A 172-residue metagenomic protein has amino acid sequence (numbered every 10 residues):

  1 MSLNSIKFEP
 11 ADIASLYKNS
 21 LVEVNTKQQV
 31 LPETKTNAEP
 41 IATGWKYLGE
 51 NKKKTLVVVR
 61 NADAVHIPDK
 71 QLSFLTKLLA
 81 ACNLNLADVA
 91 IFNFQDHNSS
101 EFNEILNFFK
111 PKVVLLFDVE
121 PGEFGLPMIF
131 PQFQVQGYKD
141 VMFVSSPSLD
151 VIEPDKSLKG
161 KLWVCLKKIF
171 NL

Functional and structural regions predicted by a protein language model:
S2-L172: A polyanion-binding, active-site-adjacent surface
